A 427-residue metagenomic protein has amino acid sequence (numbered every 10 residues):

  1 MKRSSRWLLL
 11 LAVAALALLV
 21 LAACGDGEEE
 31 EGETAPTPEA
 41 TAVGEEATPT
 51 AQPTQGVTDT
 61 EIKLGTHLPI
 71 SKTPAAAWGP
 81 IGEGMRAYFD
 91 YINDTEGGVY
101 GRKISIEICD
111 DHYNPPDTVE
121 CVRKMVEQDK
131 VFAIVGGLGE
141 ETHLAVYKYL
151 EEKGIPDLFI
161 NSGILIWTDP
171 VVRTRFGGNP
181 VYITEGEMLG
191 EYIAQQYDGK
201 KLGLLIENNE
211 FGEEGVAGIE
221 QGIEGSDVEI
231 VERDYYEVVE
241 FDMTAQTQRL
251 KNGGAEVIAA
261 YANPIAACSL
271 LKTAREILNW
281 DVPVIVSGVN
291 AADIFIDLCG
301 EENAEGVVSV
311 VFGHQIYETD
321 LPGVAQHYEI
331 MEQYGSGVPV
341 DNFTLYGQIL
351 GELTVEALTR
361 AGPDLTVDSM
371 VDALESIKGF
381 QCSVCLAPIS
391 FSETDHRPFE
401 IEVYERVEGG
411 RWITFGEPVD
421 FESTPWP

Functional and structural regions predicted by a protein language model:
V13, G32-T54: Ser/Thr-rich, Proline-interspersed low-complexity disordered segments
C24-T34: Bacterial lipoprotein signal-peptidase II cleavage site
E28-E29, A76-E83, D94-D169, Y236-M243 (+1 more regions): Beta-alpha junction/loop-to-helix N-cap segments that form part of ligand/metal-binding clefts
A51-T58, G65-R86, D110-P115, L138-G139 (+4 more regions): Extracytoplasmic "Venus flytrap"
T118, G177-K201, F241-T244, A267 (+2 more regions): Hydrophobic alpha-helical segments within soluble ligand-binding/sensing domains
V131-D234, P283-S309: Extracytoplasmic ligand/sensor domains, especially the bilobed periplasmic-binding protein
A274-Q348, P418-P425: Extracellular/periplasmic periplasmic-binding protein-like sensory domains
Q333-T344, V355-T414: Segments of small-molecule ligand-sensing domains
